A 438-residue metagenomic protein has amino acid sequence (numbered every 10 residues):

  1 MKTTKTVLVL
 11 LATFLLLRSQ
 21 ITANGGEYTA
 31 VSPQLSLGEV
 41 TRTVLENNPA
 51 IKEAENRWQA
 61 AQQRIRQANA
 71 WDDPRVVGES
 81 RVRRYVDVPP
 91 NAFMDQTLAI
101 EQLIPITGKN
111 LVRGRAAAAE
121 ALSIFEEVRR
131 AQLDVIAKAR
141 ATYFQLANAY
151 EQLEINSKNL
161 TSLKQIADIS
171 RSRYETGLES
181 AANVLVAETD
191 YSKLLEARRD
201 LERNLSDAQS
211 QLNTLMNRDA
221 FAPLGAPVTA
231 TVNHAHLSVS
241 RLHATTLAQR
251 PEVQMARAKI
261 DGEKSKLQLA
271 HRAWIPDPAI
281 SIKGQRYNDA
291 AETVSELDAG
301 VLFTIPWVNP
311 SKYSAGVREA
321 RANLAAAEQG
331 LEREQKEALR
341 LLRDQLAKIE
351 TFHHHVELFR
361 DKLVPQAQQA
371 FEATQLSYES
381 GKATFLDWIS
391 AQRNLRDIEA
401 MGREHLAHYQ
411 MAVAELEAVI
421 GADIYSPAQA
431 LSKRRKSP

Functional and structural regions predicted by a protein language model:
M1-L10, L17: Bacterial N-terminal signal peptides that target proteins for export
K2, N24-T29, M401-P438: Acidic, low-complexity, intrinsically disordered peripheral segments
K2-K5, L35, V128-L247, Q345-K348 (+4 more regions): Periplasmic alpha-helical coiled-coil/stalk elements that build and connect Gram-negative outer-membrane
L15-T22: C-terminal segment of classical bacterial N-terminal signal peptides
A30, E39-L45, E179, N183-V184 (+5 more regions): Amphipathic alpha-helical coiled-coil scaffold segments and their short linker/junction regions
V31-I65: N-terminal targeting signals for Sec/Tat export/insertion, comprising classic cleavable signal peptides
P33-G38, P74-R130, Q254-K266, H271-E334 (+1 more regions): Small/polar-residue-enriched beta-strand and adjacent coil segments characteristic of outer-membrane beta-barrel
E53-A68, A131, V135-N156, K164-A167 (+6 more regions): Amphipathic alpha-helical coiled-coil segments
